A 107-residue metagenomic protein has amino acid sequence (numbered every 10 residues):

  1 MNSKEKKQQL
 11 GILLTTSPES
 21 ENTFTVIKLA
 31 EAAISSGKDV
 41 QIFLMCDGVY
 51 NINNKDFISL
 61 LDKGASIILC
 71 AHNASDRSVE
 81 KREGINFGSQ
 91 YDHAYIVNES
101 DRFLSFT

Functional and structural regions predicted by a protein language model:
K6-P18: Nucleotide-activated donor-dependent transferases that construct or modify glycoconjugates
Q9, S35-Q41, S66: Residues at the starts of beta-strands that form the adenosine-phosphate
T15-S17, M45-D47, H72: Cofactor-binding loop segments of dinucleotide-utilizing enzymes, especially the Rossmann-like FAD- and NAD(P)+-binding
E21-S35, I42: Histidine-anchored nucleotide/phosphate-binding helix
F43, G48-D62: N-terminal beta-loop-helix "entrance" segment that forms/cooperates in small-molecule cofactor or anionic ligand
L44, L69, L104-F106: General beta-strand structural signal in soluble alpha/beta enzymes
D56-K81: A glycine-rich helix N-cap at a beta->alpha junction
V79-F106: C-terminal structural segments of small proteins and small subunits
